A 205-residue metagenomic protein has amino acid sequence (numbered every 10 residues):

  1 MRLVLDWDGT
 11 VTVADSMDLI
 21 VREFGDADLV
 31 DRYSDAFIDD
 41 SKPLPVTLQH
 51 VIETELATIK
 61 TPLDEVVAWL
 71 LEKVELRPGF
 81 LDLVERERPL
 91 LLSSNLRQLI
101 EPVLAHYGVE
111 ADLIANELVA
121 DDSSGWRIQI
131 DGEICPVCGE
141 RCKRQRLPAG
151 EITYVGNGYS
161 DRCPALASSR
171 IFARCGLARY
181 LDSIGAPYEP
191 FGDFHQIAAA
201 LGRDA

Functional and structural regions predicted by a protein language model:
M1-G108, D112-A115: Alpha-helical substrate-recognition element adjacent to the catalytic core
E75, G79-L91, N95-A205: C-terminal cap/substrate-recognition subdomain and adjoining C-terminal extension of metal-dependent phosphatase-like
